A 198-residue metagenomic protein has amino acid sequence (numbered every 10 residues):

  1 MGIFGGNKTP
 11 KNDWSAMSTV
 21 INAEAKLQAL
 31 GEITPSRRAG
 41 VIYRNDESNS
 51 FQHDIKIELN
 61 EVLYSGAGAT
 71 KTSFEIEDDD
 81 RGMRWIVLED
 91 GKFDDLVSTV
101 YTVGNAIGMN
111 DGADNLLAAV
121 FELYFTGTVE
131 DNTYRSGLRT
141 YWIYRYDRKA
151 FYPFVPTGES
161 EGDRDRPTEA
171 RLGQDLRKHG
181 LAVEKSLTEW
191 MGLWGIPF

Functional and structural regions predicted by a protein language model:
M1-H53, S65, F151-Y152, D163-F198: Charge-rich, low-complexity segments
T34-S36, A69, D79, G112-D114 (+1 more regions): A generic structural signal for short, non-catalytic loop/turn and secondary-structure boundary residues
R37-W85: A glycine-rich, hydrophobic loop/mini-helix early in the fold
V62, T102-N110: Conserved short hydrophobic interaction patches
F74-N105: Extracellular-facing segments of soluble proteins and assemblies that are Gly/Ser/Thr-biased and enriched in aromatics
M109-I196: Helix-rich interaction surfaces within compact, conserved domain-sized segments that mediate assembly or partner
